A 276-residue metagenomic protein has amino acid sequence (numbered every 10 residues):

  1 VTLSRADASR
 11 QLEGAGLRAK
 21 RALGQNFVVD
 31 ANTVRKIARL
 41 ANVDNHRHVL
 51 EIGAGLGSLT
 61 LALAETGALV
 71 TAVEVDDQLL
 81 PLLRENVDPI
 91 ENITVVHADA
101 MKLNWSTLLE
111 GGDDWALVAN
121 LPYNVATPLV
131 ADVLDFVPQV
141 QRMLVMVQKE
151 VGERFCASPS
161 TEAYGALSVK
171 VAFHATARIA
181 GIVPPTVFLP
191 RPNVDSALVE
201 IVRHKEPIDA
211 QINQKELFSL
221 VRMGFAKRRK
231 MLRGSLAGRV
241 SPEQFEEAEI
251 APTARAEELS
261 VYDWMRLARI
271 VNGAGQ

Functional and structural regions predicted by a protein language model:
V1-M223, R266, G273-Q276: Catalytic cores of RNA-modifying enzymes
T2, A6, V240-Q276: Helix-rich C-terminal "collar"/helical-bundle subdomain used as an assembly and partner-interaction module in RFC-like
A197, I201-R203, D209-E243, A251 (+1 more regions): An accessory alpha-helical subdomain
